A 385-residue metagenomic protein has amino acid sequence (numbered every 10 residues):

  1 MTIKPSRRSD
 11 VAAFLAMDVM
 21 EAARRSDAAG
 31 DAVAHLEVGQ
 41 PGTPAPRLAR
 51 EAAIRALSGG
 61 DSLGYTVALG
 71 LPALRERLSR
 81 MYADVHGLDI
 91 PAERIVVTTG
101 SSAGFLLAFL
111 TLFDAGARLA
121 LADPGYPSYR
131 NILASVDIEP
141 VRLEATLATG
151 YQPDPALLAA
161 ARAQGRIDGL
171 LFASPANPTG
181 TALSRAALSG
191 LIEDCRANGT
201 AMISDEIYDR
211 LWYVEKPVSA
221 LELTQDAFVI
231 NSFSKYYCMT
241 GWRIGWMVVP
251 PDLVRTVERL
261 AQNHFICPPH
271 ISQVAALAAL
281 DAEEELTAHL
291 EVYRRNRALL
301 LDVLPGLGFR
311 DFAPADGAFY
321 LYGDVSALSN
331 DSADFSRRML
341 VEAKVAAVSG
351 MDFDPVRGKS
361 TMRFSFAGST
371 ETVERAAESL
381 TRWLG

Functional and structural regions predicted by a protein language model:
T2-G100, L107, A279-A282, L299 (+1 more regions): N-terminal small-domain helix-loop-helix segment of the aminotransferase-like
R80, D84, R338-A347, F353-G385: PLP-dependent enzyme catalytic core of the Aspartate aminotransferase-like
T111-L133: Conserved PLP-anchoring active-site segment centered on the Schiff-base-forming lysine
V141, T146-V214: Active-site phosphate-binding strand-loop segment of PLP-dependent enzymes
E222-T256, P268-I271, S360: Active-site PLP attachment segment
P251, P268-A282, A288-H289: Structural motif of enzymes handling amino- and sulfur-group chemistry
V257-A261, A279-P305: Structural signature of PLP-dependent enzymes
L277, Y293-L304, F312-V325: Conserved glycine-rich beta-strand-loop-beta hairpin in the small C-terminal domain of fold type I
